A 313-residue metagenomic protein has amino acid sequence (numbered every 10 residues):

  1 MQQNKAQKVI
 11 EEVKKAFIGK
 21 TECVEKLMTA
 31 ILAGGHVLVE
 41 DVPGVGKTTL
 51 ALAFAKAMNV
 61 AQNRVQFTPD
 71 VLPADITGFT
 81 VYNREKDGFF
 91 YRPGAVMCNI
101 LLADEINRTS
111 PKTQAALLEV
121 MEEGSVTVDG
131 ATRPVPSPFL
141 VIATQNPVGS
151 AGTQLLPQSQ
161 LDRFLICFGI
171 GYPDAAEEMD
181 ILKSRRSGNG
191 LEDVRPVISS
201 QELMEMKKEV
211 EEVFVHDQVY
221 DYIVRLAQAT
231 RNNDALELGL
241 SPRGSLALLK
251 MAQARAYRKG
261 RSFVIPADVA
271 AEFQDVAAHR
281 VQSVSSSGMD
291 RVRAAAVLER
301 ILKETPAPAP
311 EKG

Functional and structural regions predicted by a protein language model:
M1-C23, E212-F214: Dynamic helix-loop-helix/coil hinge segments at AAA+ ATPase domain boundaries and subdomain interfaces
E25-T29, Y82-L102: Conserved alpha-helical scaffold flanking the Walker A/P-loop in AAA+ ATPase domains
I31-T68: Walker A/P-loop
D41, D104-E105, A116: Walker B catalytic acidic pair
V42, I76, T144: P-loop (Walker A) phosphate-binding loop of NTP-binding proteins
A57-E85: AAA+/P-loop NTPase substrate/partner-engagement loops
N83-G88, T109, T113, M121-V213 (+1 more regions): Canonical AAA+ ATPase core
N232-G313: C-terminal engagement/docking regions of AAA+ P-loop ATPases
